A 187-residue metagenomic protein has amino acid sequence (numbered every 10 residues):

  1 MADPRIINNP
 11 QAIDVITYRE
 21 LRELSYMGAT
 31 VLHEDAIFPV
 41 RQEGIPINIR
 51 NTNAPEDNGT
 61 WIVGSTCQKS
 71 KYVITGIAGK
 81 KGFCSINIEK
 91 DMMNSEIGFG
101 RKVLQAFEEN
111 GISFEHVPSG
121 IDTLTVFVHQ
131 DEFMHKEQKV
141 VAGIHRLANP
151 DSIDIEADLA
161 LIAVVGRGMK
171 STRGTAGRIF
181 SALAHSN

Functional and structural regions predicted by a protein language model:
M1-N187: C-terminal catalytic "cap/lid" subdomain
